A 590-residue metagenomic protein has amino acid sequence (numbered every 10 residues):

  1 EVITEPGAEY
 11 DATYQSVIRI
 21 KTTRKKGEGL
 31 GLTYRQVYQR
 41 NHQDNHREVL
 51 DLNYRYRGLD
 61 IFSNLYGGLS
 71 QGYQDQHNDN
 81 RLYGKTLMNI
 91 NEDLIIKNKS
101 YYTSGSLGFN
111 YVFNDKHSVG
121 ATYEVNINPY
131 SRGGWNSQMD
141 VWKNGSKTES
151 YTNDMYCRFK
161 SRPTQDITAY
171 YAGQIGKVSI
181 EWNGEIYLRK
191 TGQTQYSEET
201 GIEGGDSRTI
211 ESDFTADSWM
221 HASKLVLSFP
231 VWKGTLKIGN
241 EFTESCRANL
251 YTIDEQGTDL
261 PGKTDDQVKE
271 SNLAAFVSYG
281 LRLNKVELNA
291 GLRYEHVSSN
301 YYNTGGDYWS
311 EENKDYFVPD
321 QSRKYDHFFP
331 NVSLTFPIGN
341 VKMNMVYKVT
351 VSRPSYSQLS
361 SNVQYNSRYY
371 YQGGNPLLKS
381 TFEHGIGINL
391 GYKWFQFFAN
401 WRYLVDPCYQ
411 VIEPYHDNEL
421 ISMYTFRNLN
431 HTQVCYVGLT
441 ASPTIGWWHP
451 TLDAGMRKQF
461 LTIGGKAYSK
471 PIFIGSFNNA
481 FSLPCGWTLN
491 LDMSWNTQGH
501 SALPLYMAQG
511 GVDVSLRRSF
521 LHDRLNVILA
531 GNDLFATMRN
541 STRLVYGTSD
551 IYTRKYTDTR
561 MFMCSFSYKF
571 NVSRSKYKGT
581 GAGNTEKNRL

Functional and structural regions predicted by a protein language model:
E1-V141, D154-T191, L225-E244, N284-V286 (+15 more regions): Membrane-proximal, glycine/serine-rich, low-complexity loop/turn segments characteristic of large bacterial
T22-Y34, D75-D79, N91, Y102-L107 (+7 more regions): Surface-exposed extracellular loop regions of Gram-negative outer-membrane beta-barrel proteins
R35-V37, M88-I95, S150-C157, G205-D213 (+8 more regions): Extracellular loop and loop/strand-boundary signature of outer-membrane beta-barrel proteins
Q71, N78-L87, N136-S146, S197-D206 (+10 more regions): Flexible, surface-exposed loop regions and adjacent strand-edge segments of Gram-negative outer-membrane beta-barrel
S100-Y102, R162-T164, A216-M220, V268-N272 (+9 more regions): Active-site-proximal structural scaffolding
R208-N289, N300, T304, Y316-R323 (+3 more regions): Outer-membrane beta-barrel transmembrane domain signature of Gram-negative proteins, especially the mid-to-C-terminal
M220-K224, G373-N375, K379, G385 (+2 more regions): Outer membrane beta-barrel strand-and-loop segments of large Gram-negative receptors, especially TonB-dependent
L250, W447, H522, R539: Cytosolic nucleotide-binding catalytic cores of signal-transduction proteins
